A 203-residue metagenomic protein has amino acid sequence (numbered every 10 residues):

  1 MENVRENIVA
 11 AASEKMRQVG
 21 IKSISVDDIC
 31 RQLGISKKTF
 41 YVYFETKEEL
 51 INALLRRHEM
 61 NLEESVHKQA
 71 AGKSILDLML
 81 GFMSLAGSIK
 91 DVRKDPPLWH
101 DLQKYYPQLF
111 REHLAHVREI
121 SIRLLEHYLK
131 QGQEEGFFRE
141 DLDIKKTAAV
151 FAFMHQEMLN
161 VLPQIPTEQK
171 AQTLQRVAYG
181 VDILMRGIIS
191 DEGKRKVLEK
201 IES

Functional and structural regions predicted by a protein language model:
M1-Q32, E49: Basic, helix-initiating cap at the start of DNA-binding domains
G34-F44: Short hydrophobic/aromatic patch on the recognition helix
T46-I51, N61-L62: Short amphipathic alpha-helical segment with a characteristic S/N-K-E followed by hydrophobic residues
A53, E64-K94, A148-F151, L174-V177: Hydrophobic alpha-helical connector segments
D77, H116-V117, E134-V150, K170-Q175: All-alpha amphipathic helical-bundle segments outside canonical DNA-binding/catalytic cores that form hydrophobic
D91-E126, E134-F137, K145-K146: Short secondary-structure transition hinges
R123, H127-Q131, E135, Q164 (+1 more regions): C-terminal peripheral helix-coil segments that are non-catalytic and often amphipathic
